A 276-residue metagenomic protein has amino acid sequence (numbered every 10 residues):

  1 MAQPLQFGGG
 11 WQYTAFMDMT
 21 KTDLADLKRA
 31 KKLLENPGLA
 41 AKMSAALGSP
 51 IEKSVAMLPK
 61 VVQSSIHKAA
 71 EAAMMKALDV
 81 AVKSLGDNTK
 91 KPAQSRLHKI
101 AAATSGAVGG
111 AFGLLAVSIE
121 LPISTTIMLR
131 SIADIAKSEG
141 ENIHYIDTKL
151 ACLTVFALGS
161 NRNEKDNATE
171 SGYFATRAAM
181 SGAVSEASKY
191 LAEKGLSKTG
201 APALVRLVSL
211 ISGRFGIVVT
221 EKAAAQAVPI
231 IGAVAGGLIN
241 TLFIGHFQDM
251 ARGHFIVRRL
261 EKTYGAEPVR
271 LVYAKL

Functional and structural regions predicted by a protein language model:
A2-S105, R130-L276: Terminal, membrane-proximal amphipathic helices and intrinsically disordered targeting/regulatory segments
A101-T126, R130: Glycine-rich active-site/cofactor-binding loop and its immediate structural neighborhood
